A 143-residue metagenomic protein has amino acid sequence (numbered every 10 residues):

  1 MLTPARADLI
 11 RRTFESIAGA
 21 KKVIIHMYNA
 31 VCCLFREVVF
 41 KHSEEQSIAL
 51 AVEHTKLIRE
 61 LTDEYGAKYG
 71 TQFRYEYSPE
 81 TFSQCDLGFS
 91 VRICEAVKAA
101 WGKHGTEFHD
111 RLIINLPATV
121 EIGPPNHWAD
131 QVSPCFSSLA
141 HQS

Functional and structural regions predicted by a protein language model:
M1-A7: N-terminal capping/small domains of soluble enzymes
A7-Q142: Alpha/beta enzyme core
